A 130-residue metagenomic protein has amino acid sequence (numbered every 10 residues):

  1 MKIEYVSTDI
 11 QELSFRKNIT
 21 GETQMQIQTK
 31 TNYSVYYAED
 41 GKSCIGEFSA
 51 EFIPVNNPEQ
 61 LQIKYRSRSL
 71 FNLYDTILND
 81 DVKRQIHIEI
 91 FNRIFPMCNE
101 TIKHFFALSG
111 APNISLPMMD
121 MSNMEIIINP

Functional and structural regions predicted by a protein language model:
M1-R93, E100, L108-P130: N-terminal intrinsically disordered, cationic/polar leader segments that include organellar targeting peptides
